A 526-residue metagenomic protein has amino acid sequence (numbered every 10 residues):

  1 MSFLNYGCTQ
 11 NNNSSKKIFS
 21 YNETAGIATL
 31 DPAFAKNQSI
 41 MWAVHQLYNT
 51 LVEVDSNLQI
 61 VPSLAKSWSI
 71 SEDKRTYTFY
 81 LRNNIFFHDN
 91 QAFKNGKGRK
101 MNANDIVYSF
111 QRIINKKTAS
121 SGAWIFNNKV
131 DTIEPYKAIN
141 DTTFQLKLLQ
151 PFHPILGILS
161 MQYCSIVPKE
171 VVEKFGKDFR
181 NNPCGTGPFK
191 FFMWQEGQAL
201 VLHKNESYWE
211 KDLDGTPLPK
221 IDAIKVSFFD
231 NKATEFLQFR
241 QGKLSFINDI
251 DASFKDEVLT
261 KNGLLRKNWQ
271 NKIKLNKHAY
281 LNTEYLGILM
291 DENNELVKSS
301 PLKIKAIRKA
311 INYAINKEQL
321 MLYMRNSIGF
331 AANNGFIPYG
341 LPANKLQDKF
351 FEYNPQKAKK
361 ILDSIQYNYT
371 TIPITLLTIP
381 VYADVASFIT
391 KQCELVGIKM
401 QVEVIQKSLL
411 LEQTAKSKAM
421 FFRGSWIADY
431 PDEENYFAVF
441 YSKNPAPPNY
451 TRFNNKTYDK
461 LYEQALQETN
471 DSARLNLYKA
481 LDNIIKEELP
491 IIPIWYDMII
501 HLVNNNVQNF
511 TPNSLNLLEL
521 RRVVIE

Functional and structural regions predicted by a protein language model:
N22-E72, Y80, Q111, T118 (+1 more regions): N-terminal lobe/hinge region of extracytoplasmic solute-binding protein
A25-M41, L64-A65, Q91-K97, P154-C164 (+3 more regions): A structural "hinge/loop" feature
S67-A119, Q145, E235-Q238, P301-L302: Aromatic- and charge-enriched surface segment that lines or borders ligand/interaction sites
S69, D105, T118-K169, M193-Q195: Surface-exposed binding/hinge segments that line and control ligand-binding clefts or catalytic entry sites
H88, K147-S165, R180-T234, L259-T283 (+1 more regions): Aromatic-rich, solvent-exposed beta-strand/loop patch
N102-Y108, D141-Q145, G187-P188, L218-A223 (+4 more regions): Alpha-helical secondary-structure segments
F189, L296-K298, K305, F330-S364 (+1 more regions): Structural transition elements
Q195-L200, I273-E284, A310-L346, P380-T390 (+1 more regions): Detector for C-terminal structural segments
